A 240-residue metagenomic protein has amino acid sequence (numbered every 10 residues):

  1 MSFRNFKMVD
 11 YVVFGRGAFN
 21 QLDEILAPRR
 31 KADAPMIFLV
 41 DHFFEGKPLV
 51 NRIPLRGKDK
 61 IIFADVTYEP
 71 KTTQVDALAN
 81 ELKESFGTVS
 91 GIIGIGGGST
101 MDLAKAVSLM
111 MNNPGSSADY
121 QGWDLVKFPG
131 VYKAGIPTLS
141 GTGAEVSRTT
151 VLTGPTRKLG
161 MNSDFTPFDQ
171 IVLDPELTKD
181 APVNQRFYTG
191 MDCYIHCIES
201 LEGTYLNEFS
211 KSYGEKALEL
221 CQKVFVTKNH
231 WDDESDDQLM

Functional and structural regions predicted by a protein language model:
M1-G91: ATP/NTP phosphate-donor binding region
Y11, P35-I37, I61, S90-I93 (+4 more regions): Structural motif
D23, D76-A79, K105-S108, M191-E199 (+1 more regions): Predominant activation on well-ordered alpha-helical scaffold segments within soluble catalytic domains
T88-K105, T138-A144: Glycine/serine-rich anion-binding loops at beta->alpha junctions that coordinate negatively charged ligand groups
D102-P114: DPxDG-like acidic metal-binding loop motif
N112-E208: A glycine/threonine-rich phosphate-anchoring loop and its flanking beta-alpha core in nucleotide/phosphate-binding
S200, T204-M240: Active-site segments that bind and position negatively charged phosphate/pyrophosphate groups
